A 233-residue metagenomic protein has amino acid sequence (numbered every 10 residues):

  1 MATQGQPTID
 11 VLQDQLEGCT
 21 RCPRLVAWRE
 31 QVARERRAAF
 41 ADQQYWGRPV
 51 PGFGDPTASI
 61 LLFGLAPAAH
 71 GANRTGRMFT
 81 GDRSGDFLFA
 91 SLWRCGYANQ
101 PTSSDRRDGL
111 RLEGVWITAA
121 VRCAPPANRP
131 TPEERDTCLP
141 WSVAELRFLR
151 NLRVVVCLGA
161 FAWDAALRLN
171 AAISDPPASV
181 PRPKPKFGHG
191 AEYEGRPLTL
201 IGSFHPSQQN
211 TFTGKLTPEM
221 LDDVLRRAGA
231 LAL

Functional and structural regions predicted by a protein language model:
M1-T3: Short, contiguous pre-domain boundary segments
Q6-P185, H189-L233: A polyanion-binding, active-site-adjacent surface
